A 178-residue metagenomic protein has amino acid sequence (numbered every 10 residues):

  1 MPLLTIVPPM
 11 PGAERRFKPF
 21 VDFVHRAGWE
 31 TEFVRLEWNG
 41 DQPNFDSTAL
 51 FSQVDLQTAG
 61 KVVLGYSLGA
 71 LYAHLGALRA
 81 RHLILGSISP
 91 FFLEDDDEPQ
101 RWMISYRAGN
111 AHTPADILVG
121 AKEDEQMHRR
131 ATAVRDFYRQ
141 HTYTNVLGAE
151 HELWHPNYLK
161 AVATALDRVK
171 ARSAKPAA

Functional and structural regions predicted by a protein language model:
P2-E30, R35-E37: Short, surface-exposed "cap/lid" segments of acyl-processing enzymes
W38-N39, V146-L153: Histidine-bearing beta->alpha loop at or near hydrolase active sites
D41-Q57: Alpha/beta-hydrolase active-site loop
K61-V62, H82-I84: Residue in the alpha/beta-hydrolase core beta-strand immediately N-terminal to the catalytic nucleophile
L64-G69, A73: Gly/Ala-rich beta-loop-alpha elbow adjacent to hydrolase catalytic centers
L85-L93: Active-site nucleophile loop of the alpha/beta-hydrolase fold
E94-F137: The feature captures the conserved acid-bearing segment of alpha/beta-hydrolase catalytic domains
W154-L166: Post-His helix in hydrolase/transferase enzymes
